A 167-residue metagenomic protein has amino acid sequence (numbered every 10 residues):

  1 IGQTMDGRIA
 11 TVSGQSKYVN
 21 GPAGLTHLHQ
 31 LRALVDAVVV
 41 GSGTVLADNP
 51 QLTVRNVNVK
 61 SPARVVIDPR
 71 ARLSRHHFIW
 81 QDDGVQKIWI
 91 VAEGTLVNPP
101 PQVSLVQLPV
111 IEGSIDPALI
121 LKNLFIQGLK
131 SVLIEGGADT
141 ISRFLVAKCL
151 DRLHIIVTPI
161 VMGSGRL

Functional and structural regions predicted by a protein language model:
I1-M5, I9-K130, D139-S142: Active-site ligand-binding patch in enzyme domains
P117-A118, A138, A147, G165-R166: Conserved strand-to-helix beginnings and helix N-cap segments that scaffold or border functional pockets
G137-R143, I160-G163: Small/polar glycine-rich anion-binding or flexible loop at a beta-alpha turn
T140, F144-R152: Short acidic amphipathic segments
C149-L167: Flexible, gly/pro- and Lys/Arg-enriched active-site loops
